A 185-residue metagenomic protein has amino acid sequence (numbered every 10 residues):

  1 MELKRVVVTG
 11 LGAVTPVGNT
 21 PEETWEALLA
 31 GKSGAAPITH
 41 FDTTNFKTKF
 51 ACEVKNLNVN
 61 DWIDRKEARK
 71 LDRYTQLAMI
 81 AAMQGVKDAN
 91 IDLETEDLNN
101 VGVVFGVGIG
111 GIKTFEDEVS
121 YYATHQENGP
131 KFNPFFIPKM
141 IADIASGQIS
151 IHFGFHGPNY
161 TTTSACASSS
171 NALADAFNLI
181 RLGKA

Functional and structural regions predicted by a protein language model:
M1-P158, N178-R181: Conserved "HGTGT" condensation-loop signature of ketosynthase/thiolase-family condensing enzymes that catalyze
N159-S164: Short loop-beta-helix segment that forms the pyridoxal 5′-phosphate
S169: Short conserved active-site loop signatures built around small residues
A172: Active-site histidine-anchored catalytic micro-motif
D175: Internal active-site segments that recognize and position negatively charged phosphoryl groups and nucleotide moieties
K184-A185: Short, high-confidence coil segments that cap the C-terminus of an alpha-helix and link into the following beta-strand
